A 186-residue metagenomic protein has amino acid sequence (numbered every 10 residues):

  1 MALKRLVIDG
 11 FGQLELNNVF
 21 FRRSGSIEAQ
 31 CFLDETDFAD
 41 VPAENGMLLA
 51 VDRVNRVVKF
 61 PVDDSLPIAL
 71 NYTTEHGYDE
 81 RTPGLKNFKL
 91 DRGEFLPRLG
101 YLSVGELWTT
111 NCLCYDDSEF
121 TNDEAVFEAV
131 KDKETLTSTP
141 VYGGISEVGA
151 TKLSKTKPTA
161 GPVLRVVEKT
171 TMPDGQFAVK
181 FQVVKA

Functional and structural regions predicted by a protein language model:
M1-A186: Surface-exposed, low-hydrophobicity beta-strand/loop segments enriched in small/polar/acidic residues
